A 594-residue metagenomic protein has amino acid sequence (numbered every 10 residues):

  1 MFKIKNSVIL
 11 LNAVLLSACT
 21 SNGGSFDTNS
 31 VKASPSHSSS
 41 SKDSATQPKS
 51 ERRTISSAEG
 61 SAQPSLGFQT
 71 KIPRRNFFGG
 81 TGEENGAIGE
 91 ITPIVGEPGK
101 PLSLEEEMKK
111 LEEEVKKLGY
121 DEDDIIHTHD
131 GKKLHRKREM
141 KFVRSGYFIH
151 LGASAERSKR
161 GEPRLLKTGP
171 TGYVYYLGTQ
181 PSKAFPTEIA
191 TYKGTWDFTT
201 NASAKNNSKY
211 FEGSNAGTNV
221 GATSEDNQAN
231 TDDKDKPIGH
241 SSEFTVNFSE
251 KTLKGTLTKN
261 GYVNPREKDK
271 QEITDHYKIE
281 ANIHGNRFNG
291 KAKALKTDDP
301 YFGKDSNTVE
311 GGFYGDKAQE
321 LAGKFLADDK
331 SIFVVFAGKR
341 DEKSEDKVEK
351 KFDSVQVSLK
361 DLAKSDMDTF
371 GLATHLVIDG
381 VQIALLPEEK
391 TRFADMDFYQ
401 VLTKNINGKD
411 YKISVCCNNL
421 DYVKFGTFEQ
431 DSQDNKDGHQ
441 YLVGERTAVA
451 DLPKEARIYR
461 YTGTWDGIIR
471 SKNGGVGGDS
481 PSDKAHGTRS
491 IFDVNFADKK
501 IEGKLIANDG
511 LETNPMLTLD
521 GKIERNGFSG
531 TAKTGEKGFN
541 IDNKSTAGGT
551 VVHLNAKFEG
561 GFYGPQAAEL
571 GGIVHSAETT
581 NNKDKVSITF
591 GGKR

Functional and structural regions predicted by a protein language model:
F2-V8, C19-R594: Mature soluble binding/inhibitory domains
